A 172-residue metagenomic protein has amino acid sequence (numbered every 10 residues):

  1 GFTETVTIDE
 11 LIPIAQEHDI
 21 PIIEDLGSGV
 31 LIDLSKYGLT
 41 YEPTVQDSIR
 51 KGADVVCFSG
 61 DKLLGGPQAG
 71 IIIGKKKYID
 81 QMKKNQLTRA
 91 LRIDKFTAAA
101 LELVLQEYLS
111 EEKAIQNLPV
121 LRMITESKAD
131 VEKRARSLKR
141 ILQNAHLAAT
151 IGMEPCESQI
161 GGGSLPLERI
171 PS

Functional and structural regions predicted by a protein language model:
G1-Y108, Q143: Conserved PLP-enzyme active-site core in the AAT-like
T7, T44, S127, G161-G163: Helix N-terminus capping/helix-initiation residues
G29-I32, E126, D130, L147-G152: Active-site rim loops that border cofactor/substrate pockets in soluble metabolic enzymes
F58-D61, E111-I115, I160-I170: Short, flexible, solvent-exposed loop/turn segments with mixed acidic/basic and small polar residues
Q68-A69, L87, F96, E126-A129 (+2 more regions): Short capping/connector residues at structural and topological boundaries
Y108-L138: Structural signature of PLP-dependent enzymes
A135, K139-S172: Catalytic-core signal marking the mid-to-C-terminal active-site face
